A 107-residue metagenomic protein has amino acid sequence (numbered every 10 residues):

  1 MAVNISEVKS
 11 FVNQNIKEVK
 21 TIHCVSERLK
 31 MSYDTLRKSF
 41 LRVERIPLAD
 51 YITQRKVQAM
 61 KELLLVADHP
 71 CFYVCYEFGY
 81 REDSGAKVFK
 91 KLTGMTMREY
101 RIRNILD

Functional and structural regions predicted by a protein language model:
M1-V3: Basic, helix-initiating cap at the start of DNA-binding domains
S10, Q14, V19, R42-R81 (+1 more regions): Terminal helix-turn-helix DNA-binding modules in bacterial transcription factors
V19-I52, C75-E99: Basic/polar phosphate-binding segments, predominantly the helix-turn-helix DNA-binding elements of transcriptional
